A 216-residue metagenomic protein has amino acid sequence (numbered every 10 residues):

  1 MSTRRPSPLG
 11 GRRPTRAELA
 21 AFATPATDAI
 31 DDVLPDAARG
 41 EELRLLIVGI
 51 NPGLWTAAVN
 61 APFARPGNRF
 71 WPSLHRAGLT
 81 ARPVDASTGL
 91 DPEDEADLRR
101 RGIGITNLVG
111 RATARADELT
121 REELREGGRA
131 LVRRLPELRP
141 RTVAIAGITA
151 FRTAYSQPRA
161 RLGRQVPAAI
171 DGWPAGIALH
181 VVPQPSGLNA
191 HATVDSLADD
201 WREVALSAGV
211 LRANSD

Functional and structural regions predicted by a protein language model:
M1-R76, R161-A175, D200-D216: Active-site and ligand/interface coordination hotspots across diverse enzymes and nucleic-acid-associated assemblies
T24-D32, P83-E93, E122-L131, R161-A168: Short acidic (Asp/Glu) patches
L46-V48, A146, V182: Short hydrophobic segments within beta-strands
L54-A57, A114-R115, F151-Y155, L188-H191: Short catalytic/ligand-binding loop motif for oxyanion handling, primarily in non-cytosolic enzymes, centered on
T56-E122: Short, surface-exposed acidic-centric catalytic microdomains
H75, L79, V166-T193: Short, flexible loop segments at boundaries between secondary-structure elements
R100-R159: Internal catalytic-core helix/loop-beta-alpha segment that presents or stabilizes conserved functional determinants
V109, P183-S186, A205: Residues at the C-termini of beta-strands that transition into short coil/loop
